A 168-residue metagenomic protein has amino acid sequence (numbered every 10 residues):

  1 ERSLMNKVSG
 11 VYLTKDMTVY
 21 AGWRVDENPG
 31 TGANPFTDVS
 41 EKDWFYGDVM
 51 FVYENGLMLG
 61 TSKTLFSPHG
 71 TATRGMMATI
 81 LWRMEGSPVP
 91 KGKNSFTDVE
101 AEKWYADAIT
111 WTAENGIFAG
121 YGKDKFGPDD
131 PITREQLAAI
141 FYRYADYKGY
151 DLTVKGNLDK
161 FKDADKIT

Functional and structural regions predicted by a protein language model:
E1, A21, V49-V52, T112: Extracellular/surface recognition and adhesion modules
E1-S9: Surface-exposed interfaces of beta-sheet-rich extracellular modules
S9-D16: Solvent-exposed segments in extracellular or luminal domains encompassing
M17-W23: Generic detector of short, aliphatic-rich beta-strand segments that form the cores of beta-sheets in diverse domain
V25-Y46, L59-D107, E114-E135, F141-T168: Feature responds to low-complexity, polar/acidic, surface-exposed segments characteristic of secreted/exported proteins
N55: Short proline/glycine- and basic residue-enriched helix-capping loop/turn segments at helix->loop/beta transitions
